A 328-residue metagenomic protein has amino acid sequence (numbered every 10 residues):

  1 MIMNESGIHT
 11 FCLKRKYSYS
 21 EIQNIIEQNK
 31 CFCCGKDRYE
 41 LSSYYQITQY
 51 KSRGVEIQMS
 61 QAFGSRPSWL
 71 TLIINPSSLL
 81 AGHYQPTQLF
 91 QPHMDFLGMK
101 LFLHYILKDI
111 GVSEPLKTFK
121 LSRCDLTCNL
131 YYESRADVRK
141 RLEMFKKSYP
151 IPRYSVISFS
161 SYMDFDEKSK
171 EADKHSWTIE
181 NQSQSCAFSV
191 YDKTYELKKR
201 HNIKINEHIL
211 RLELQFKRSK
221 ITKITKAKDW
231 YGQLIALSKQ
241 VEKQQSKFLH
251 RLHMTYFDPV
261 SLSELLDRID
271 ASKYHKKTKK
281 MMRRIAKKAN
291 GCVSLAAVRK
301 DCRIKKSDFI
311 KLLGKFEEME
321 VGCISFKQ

Functional and structural regions predicted by a protein language model:
M1-G291, C323-Q328: Structured, helix-rich domain cores that form ligand/interaction pockets
K217, F309-L312: Generic structural signal for bulky hydrophobic/aromatic residues embedded in well-ordered secondary structure
K279, K306-I310: Helix-turn-helix DNA-binding segment
V298-R303: Short alpha-helical "recognition helix" segments of helix-turn-helix
L312-K315, M319: Residues in the recognition helix of alpha-helical DNA-binding motifs
